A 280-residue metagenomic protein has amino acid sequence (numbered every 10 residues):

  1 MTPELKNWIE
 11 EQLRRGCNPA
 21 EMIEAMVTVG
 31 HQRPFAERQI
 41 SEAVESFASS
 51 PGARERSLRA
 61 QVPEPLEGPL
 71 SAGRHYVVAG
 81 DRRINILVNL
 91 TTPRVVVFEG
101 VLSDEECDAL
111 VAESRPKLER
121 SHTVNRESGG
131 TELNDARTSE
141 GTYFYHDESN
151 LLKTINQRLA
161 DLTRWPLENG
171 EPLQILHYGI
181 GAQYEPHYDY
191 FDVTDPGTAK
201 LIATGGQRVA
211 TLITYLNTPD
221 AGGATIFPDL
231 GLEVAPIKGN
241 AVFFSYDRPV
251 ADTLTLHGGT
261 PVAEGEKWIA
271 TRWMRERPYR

Functional and structural regions predicted by a protein language model:
E4-C17, I23-R280: Fe(II)/2-oxoglutarate oxygenase catalytic core
